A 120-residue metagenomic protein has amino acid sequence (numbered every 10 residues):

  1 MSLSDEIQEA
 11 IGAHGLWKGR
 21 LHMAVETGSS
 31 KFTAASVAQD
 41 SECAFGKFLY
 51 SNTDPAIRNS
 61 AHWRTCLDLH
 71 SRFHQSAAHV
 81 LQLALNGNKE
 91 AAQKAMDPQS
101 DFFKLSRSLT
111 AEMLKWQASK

Functional and structural regions predicted by a protein language model:
M1-K120: N-terminal membrane-sensor/transducer module of prokaryotic signaling receptors
